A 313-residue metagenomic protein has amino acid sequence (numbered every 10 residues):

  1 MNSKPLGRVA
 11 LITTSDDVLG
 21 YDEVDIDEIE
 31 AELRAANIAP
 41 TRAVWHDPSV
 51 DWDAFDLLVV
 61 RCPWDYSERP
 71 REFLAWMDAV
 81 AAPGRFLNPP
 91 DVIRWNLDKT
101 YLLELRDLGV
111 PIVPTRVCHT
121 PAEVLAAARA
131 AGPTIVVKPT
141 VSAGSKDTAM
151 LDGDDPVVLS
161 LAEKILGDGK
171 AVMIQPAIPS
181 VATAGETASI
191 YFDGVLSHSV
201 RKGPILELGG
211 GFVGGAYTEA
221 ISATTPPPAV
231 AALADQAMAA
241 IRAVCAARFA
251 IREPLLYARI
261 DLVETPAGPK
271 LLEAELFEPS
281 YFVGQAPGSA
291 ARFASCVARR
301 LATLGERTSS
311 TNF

Functional and structural regions predicted by a protein language model:
L6-R8, S15-P114, H119: Conserved N-proximal alpha/beta basic substrate-recognition cap immediately N-terminal to, or forming the N-lobe
D16, D91-I93, H119-V124, T140-G144 (+2 more regions): Short acidic/polar capping segments at secondary-structure boundaries
F55-V60, A188-Y191, G268-P279: A short beta-strand motif that forms the metal-chelation/ATP-contact edge of phosphoryl-transfer active sites
L105-R106, A128-T148, K170-T183, V200 (+1 more regions): ATP-grasp fold ATP-binding core
G109-V136: Rossmann-like NAD(P)H-binding beta-loop-alpha module
I135, I190, S197-H198, A258 (+1 more regions): Protein kinase-like catalytic core scaffold
D152-A247, V263: Phosphate-binding site of ATP-dependent enzymes
A229-F313: ATP-dependent carboxylate activation and anion-phosphoryl transfer catalytic cores that bind Mg-ATP to form
